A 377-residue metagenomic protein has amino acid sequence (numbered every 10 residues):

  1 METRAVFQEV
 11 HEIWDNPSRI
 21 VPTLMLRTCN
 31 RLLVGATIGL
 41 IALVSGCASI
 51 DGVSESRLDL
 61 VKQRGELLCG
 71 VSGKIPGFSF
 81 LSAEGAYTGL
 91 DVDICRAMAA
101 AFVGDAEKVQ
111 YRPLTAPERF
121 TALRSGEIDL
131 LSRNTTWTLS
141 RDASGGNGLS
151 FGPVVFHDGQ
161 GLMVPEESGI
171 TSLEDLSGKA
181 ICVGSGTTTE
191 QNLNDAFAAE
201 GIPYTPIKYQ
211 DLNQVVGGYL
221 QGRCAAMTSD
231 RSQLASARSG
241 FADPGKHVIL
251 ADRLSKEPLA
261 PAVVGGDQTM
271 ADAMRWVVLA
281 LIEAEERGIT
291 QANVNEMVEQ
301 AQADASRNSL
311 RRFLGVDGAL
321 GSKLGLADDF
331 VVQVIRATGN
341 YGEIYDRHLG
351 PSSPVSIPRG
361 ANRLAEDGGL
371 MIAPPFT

Functional and structural regions predicted by a protein language model:
W14-A36: Bacterial N-terminal signal peptides that target proteins for export
L43-G46: C-terminal motif of bacterial Sec signal peptides marking the signal peptidase cleavage site
A48-G52, V92-R96, A100-F102, E166-I170 (+6 more regions): Extended ligand-binding regions for polar small-molecule ligands
G52-S132, L326, Y341, L364 (+1 more regions): Extracytoplasmic small-molecule ligand-binding "clamshell" domains of the periplasmic binding protein/Venus flytrap
S54-S56, V109-T121, S168, P206-Q221: Short helix-initiation/N-cap motifs at beta->coil->alpha
L68-G77, Y87-F102, T136, D158-Q214: Bilobed "Venus flytrap"/periplasmic-binding protein-like clamshell domains and structurally analogous long
R96, A100, G104, K108-D175 (+2 more regions): Acidic, polar ligand-binding/catalytic clefts
G321-T377: C-terminal functional modules
